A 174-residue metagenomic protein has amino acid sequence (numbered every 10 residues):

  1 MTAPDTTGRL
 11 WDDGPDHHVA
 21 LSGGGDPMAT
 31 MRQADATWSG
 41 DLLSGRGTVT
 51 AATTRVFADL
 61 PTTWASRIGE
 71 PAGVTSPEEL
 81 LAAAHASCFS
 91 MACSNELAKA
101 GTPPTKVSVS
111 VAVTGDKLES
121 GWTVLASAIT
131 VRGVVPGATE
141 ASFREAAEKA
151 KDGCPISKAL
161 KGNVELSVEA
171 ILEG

Functional and structural regions predicted by a protein language model:
T2-D5: Intrinsic disorder/low-complexity segments
L10-W11, H17-A83, S90-G174: Extended beta-strand/beta-hairpin segments
